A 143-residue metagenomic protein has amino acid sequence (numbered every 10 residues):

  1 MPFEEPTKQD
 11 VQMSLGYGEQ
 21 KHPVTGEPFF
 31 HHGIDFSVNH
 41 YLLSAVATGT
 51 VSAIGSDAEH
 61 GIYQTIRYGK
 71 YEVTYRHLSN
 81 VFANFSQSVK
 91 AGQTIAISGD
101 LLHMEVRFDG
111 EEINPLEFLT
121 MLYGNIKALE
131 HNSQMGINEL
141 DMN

Functional and structural regions predicted by a protein language model:
M1-I62, K90-A91, A128, S133-N143: Surface-exposed, glycine-biased beta-strand/turn segments
M13, I62-R67, F85-M142: Conserved, short, structured surface segments that act as functional micro-motifs
G16-G18, N39, G69, L78 (+1 more regions): Generic beta-structure capping elements
F29, A45-F82, D100-V106: Zn2+-dependent peptidoglycan hydrolase active-site motif and core
H40, S79-S86: Gly/Ser-rich catalytic serine loop of serine hydrolases
